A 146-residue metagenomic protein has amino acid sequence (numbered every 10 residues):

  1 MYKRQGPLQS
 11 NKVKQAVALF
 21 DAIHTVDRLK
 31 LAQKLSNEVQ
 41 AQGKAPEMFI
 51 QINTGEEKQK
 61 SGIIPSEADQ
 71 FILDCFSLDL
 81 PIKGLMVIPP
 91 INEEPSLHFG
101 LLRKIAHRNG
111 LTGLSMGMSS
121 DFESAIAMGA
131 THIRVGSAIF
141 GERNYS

Functional and structural regions predicted by a protein language model:
M1-Y2: Short, small-residue-biased leader/transition segments that mark boundaries at the very start of proteins
P7-K12, V17-L31: Ordered, amphipathic secondary-structure segments that act as subunit-interaction surfaces in large macromolecular
K12-V13, Q33, E56-Q59: Short acidic/glycine-rich loop or secondary-structure boundary segments that cap or lie
K14, Q33-E38, E142-S146: Short, charged, surface-exposed secondary-structure boundary motifs
L19, K44, N53-S146: Active-site loop/helix belt of alpha/beta enzymes
A41: Active-site phosphate-binding and catalytic loops of NTP-dependent enzymes
